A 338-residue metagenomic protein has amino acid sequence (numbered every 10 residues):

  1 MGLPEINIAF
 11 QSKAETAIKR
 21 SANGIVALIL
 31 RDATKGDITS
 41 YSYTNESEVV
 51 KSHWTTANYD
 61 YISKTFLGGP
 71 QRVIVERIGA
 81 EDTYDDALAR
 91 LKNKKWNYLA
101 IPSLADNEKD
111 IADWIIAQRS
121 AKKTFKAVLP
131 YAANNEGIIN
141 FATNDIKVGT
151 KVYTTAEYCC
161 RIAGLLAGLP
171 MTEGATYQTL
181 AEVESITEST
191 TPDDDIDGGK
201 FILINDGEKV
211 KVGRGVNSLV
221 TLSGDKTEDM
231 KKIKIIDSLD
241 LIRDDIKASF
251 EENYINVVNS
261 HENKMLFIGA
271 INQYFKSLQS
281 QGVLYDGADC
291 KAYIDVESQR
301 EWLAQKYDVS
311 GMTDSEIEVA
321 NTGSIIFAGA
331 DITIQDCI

Functional and structural regions predicted by a protein language model:
M1-E136: Small-residue-rich
M1-Y61, E173-T176, D195, K200-I338: Structured, hydrophobic secondary-structure cores that serve as assembly/anchoring elements
T83-E252, N256, V283, C290-E297: A glycine- and small-residue-enriched flexible loop/hinge signal that marks low-structured segments
